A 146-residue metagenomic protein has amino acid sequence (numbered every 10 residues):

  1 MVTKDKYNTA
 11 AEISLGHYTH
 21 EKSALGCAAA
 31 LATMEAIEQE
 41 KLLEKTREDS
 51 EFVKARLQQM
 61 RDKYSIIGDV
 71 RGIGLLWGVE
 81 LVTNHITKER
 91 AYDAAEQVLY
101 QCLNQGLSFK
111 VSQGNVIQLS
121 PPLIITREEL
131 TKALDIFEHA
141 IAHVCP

Functional and structural regions predicted by a protein language model:
M1-P146: Conserved N-terminal phosphate-binding loop of PLP-dependent enzymes in the Aspartate aminotransferase
